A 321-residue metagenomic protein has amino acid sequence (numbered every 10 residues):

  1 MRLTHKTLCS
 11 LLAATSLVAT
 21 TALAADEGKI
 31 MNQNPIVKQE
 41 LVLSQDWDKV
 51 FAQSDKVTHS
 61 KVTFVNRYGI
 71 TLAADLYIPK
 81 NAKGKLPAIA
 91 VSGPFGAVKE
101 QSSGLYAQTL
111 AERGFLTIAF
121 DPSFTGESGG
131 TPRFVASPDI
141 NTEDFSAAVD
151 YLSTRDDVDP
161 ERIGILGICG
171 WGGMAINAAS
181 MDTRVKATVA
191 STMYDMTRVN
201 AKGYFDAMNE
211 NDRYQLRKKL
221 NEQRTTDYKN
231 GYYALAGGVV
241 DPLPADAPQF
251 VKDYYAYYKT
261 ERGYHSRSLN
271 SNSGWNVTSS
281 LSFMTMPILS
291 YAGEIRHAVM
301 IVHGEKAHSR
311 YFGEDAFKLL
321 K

Functional and structural regions predicted by a protein language model:
I36-G84: N-terminal cap/lid segment of alpha/beta-hydrolase-fold proteins
G84-P94: Short beta-strand element of the alpha/beta-hydrolase
G96-Q108, P122: The serine-hydrolase catalytic nucleophile loop
T109-G129: Conserved alpha/beta-hydrolase
V135-D156: Alpha/beta-hydrolase active-site loop
D157-C169: Alpha/beta-hydrolase fold nucleophile elbow
I176-Y257: Alpha/beta-hydrolase-fold enzymes
I295, I301-H303: Short beta-strand/loop motif that positions the catalytic acidic residue of the alpha/beta-hydrolase fold
